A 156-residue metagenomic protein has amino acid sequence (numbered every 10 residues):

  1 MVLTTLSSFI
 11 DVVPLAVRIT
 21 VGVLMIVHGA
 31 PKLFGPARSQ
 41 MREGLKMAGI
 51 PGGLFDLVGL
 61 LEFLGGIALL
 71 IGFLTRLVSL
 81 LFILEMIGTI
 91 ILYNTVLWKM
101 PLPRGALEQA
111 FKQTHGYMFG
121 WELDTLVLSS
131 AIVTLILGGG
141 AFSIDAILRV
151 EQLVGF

Functional and structural regions predicted by a protein language model:
M1-G35, E43, G52-L60, L64 (+1 more regions): Extended, low-polarity transmembrane helix blocks
Q40: Membrane-interface loops
M47-G49: Flexible, solvent-exposed coil segments and beta strand-coil junctions, predominantly the extracellular/periplasmic
